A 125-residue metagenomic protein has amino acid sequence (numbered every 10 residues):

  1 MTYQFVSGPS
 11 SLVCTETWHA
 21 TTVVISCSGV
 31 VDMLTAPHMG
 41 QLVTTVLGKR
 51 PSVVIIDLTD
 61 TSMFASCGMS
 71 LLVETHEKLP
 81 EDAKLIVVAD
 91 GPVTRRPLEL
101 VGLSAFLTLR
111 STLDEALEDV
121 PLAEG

Functional and structural regions predicted by a protein language model:
T2-Q41, D60: STAS-typified acidic loop motif
C27-G29, L79-P80, A123: A short, structure-level motif marking secondary-structure boundaries and short turns
V30, G91, L113-E115: Short, solvent-exposed coil/turn elements at secondary-structure transition points
M33-L107: Amphipathic alpha-helical interaction surfaces in cytosolic regulatory modules
F106-A116: Short acidic-hydrophobic, aromatic-tinged amphipathic segments that line or gate anion-handling sites
A116, V120-E124: A short, charged, amphipathic alpha-helix used as a generic interaction element across diverse proteins
